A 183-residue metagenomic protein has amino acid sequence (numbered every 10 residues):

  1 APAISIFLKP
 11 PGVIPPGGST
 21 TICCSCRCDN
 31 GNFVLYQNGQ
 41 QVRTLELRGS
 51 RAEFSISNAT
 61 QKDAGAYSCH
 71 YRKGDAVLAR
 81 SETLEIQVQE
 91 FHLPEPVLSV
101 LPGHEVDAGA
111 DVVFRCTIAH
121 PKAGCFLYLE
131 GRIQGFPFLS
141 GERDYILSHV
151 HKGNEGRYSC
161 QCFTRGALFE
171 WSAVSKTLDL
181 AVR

Functional and structural regions predicted by a protein language model:
A1-L8, F91-V100: Proline-enriched interdomain boundary motifs that mark the N-terminal boundary and often initiate the first structured
A3, N30-N32, E95, K122-G124 (+1 more regions): Exposed beta-strand and adjacent loop surfaces of beta-rich binding modules that mediate intermolecular recognition
K9-V13, V42-A64, Y71-A76, P102-E105 (+2 more regions): Extracellular beta-strand/loop-rich beta-sandwich domains predominantly from IgSF
P11-T21, G103-V113: Short coil/turn motif common to extracellular beta-sandwich-like domains
T20, G31, K62-Y71, V112 (+2 more regions): Conserved Ig-like domain signature around the intradomain disulfide
C28-Q37, I118-G131: Solvent-exposed loop segments of extracellular immunoglobulin-like
S68-E90, S159-R183: Extracellular/luminal immunoglobulin-like beta-sandwich modules
